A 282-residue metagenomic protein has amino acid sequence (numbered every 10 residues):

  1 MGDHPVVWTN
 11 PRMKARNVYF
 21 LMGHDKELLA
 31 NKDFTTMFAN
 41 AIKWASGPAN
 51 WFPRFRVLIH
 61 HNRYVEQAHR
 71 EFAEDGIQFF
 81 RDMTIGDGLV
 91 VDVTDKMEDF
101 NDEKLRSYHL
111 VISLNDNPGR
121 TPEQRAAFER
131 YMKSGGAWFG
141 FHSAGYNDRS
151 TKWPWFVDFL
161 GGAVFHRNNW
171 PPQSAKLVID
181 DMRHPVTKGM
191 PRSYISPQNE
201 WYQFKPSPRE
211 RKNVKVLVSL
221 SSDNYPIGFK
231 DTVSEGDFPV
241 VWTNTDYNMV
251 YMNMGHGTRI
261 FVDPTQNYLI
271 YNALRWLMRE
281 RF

Functional and structural regions predicted by a protein language model:
M1-R16, H166, W170-D246: Catalytic beta-strand/loop cores that center a nucleophilic Ser/Cys/Thr and support acyl-enzyme chemistry
K14, F20, L58-H61, L105-S150 (+2 more regions): Short alpha-beta junction capping motif
H24-E27, R63-E66, E98-D99, D116-R120 (+6 more regions): Solvent-exposed loop/turn segments at secondary-structure junctions within structured extracellular/periplasmic domains
D25-D33, H69-E71, T258-N267: A short acidic/glycine-rich loop-to-helix N-cap element
K26, I42-Y108, L274, R281-F282: Aromatic-Pro/Gly-enriched surface loop or interdomain linker that acts as a lid/target-recognition segment
D33-W44, T265-L277, R281: Surface-exposed amphipathic alpha-helical segments
F34-F38, G76-F80, K104, Q124-F128 (+4 more regions): Stable alpha-helical elements in mature extracytoplasmic
P118-M190: A glycine-rich, often tryptophan-bearing local segment used as a flexible ligand/cofactor-contacting loop or short
